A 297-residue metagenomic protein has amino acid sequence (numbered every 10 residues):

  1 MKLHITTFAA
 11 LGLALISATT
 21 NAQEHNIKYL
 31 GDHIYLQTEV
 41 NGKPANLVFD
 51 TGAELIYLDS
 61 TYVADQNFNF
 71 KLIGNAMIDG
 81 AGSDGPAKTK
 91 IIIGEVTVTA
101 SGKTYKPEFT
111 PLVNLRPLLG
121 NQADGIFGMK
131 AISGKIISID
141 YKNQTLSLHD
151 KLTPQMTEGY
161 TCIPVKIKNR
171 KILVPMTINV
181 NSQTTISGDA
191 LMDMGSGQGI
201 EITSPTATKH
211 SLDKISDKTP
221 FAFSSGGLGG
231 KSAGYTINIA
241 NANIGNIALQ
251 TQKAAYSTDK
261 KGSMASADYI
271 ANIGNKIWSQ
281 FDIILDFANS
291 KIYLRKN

Functional and structural regions predicted by a protein language model:
M1-H25: Bacterial Sec-dependent N-terminal signal peptides
N21-N297: Pepsin/retropepsin-fold aspartyl endopeptidases
